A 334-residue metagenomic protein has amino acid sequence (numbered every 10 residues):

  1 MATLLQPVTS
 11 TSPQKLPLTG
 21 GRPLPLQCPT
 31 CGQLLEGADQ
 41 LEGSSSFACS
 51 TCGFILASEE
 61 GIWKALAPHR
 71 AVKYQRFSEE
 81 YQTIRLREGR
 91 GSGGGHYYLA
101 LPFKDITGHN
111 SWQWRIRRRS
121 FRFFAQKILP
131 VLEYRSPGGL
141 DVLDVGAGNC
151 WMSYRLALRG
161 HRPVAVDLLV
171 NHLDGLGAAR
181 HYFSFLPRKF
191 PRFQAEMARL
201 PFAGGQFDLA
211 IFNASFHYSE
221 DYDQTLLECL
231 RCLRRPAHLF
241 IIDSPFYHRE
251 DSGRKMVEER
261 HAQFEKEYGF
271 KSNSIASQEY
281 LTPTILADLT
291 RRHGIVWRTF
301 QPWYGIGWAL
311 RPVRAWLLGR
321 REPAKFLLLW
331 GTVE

Functional and structural regions predicted by a protein language model:
A2-G91: N-terminal auxiliary segments of SAM/dcSAM-dependent transferases
E60, K64-R135: Conserved class I S-adenosyl-L-methionine
L143, N149-R199: Class I SAM-dependent methyltransferase SAM/SAH-binding core
A198-A210: A short acidic, Gly/Pro-enriched loop at the edge of an enzyme's catalytic core that lines a small-molecule cofactor
L209-D221: A short SAM/SAH-binding and catalytic strip from SAM-dependent methyltransferases
D223-H238: A short glycine-rich, Lys/Arg-flanked "PGG" loop and its adjoining helix->strand segment in the class I
F240-F264: Conserved class I S-adenosyl-L-methionine
A276-F300: Short alpha-helix
